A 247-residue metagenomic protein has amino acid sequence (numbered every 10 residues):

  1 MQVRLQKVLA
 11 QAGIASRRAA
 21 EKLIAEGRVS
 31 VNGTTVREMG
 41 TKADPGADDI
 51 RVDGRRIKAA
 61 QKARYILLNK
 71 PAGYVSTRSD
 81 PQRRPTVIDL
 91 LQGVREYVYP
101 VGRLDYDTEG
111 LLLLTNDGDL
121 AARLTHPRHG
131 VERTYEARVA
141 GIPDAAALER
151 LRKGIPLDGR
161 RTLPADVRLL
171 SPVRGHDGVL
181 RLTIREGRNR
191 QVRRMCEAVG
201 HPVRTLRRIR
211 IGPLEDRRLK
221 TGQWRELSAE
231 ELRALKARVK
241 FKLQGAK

Functional and structural regions predicted by a protein language model:
M1-K247: Basic, flexible Lys/Arg- and Gly-enriched helix-loop patches that mediate nucleic-acid binding at interfaces with rRNA
